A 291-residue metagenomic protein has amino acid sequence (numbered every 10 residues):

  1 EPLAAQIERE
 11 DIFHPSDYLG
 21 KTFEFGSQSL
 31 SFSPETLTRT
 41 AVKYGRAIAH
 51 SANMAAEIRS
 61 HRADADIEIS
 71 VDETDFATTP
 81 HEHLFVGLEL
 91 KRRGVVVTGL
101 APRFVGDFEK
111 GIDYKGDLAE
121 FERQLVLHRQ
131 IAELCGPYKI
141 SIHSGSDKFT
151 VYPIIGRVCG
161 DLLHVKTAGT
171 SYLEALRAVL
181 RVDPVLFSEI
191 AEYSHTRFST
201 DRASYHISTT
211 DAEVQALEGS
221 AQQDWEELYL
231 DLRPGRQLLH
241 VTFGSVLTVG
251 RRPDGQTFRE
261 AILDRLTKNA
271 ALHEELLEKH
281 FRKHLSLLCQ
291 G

Functional and structural regions predicted by a protein language model:
E1-Y44, E57-I58: Catalytic alpha/beta active-site cores
K43, A47, A52-R62, D75-G291: Active-site capping/gating regions of soluble enzymes
D64-D66: Short Gly/Ser/Thr- and Asp/Glu-enriched loop/turn motifs at secondary-structure junctions
D72: Acidic active-site catalytic centers that drive phospho-/nucleotidyl reactions and related ester hydrolyses
